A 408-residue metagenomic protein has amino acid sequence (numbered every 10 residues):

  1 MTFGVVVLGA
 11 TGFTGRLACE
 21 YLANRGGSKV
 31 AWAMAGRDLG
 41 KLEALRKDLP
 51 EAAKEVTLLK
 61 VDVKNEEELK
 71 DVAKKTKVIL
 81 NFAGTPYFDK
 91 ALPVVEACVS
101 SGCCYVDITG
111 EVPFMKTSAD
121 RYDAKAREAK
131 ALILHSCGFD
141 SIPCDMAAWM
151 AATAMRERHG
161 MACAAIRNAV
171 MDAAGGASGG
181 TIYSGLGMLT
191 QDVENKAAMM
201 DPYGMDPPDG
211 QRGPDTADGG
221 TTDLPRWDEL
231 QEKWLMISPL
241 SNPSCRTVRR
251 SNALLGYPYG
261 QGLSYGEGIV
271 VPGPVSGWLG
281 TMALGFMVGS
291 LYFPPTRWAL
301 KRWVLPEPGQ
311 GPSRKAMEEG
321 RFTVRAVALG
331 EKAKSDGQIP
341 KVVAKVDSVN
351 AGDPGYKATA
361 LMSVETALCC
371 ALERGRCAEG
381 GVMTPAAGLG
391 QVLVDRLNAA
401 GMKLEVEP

Functional and structural regions predicted by a protein language model:
F3-R25: N-terminal Rossmann NAD(P)H-binding glycine-rich loop of SDR-like oxidoreductase domains
G27-K41: Conserved glycine-rich Rossmann-like NAD(P)H-binding loop of the short-chain dehydrogenase/reductase
L49-N65: Rossmann-fold cofactor-recognition segment
K60-V78, T85-D89: Conserved Rossmann-fold cofactor-binding substructure of NAD(P)-dependent oxidoreductases
T85, A97-M115: ADP-ribose/adenylate-binding Rossmann-like module
T109-A131: Rossmann-fold NAD(P)-binding glycine/threonine-rich loop
K125, A129-A173: Adenosine-phosphate binding glycine-rich loop
T153-P408: C-terminal catalytic/substrate-binding lobe primarily of soluble NAD(P)-dependent oxidoreductases
